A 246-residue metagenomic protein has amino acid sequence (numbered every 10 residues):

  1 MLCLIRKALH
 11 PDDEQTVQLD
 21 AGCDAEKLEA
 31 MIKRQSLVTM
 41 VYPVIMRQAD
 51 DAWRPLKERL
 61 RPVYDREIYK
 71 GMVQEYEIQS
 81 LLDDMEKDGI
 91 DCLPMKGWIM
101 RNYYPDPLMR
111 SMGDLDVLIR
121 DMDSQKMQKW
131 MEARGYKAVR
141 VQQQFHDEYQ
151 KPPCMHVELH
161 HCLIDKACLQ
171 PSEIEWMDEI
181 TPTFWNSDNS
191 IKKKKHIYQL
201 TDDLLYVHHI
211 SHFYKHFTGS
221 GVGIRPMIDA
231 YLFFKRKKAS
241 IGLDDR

Functional and structural regions predicted by a protein language model:
M1-G113, I119-R246: Conserved NTP-donor binding/palm subdomain of two-metal-ion nucleotidyltransferases/polymerases, i.e., the charged
